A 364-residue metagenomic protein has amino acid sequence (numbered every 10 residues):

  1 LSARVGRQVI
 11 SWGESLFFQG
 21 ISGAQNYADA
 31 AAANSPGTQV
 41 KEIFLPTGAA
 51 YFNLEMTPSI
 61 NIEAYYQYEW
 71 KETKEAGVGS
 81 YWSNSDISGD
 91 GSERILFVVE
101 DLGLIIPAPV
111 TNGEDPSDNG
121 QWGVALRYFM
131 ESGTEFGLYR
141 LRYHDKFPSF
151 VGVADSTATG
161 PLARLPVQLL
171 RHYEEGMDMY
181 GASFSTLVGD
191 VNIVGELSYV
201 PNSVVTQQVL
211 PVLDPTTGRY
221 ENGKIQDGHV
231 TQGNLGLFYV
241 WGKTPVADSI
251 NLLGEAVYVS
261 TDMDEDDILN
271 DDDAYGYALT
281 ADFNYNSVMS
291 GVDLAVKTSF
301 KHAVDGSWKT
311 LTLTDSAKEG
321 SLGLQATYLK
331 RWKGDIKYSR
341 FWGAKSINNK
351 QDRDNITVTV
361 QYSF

Functional and structural regions predicted by a protein language model:
L1-R4, W12-L16, S59-I62, E75 (+5 more regions): Short loop/turn motifs that connect adjacent beta-strands in outer-membrane beta-barrel proteins
L1-S88, D305, D315-A317, S339-G343: Outer membrane beta-barrel
A3-V5, F52, A64, L126 (+8 more regions): Membrane-embedded beta-strand positions of outer-membrane beta-barrel proteins
R7-S11, Y66-E72, R140-K146, V188-D190 (+7 more regions): Transmembrane beta-strands of outer-membrane beta-barrel pores
S15-S22, E75-Y81, P107, S149-D155 (+4 more regions): Outer-membrane beta-barrel translocator domains and adjoining extracellular loop/strand segments of Gram-negative
N34-T38, S80, G103, A108-N112 (+5 more regions): Extracellular loop and loop/strand-boundary signature of outer-membrane beta-barrel proteins
V40-E42, E114-D118, R171-G176, P215 (+4 more regions): Replace "Gram-negative outer membrane beta-barrel proteins" with "bacterial and organellar outer membrane beta-barrel
D352-F364: Outer-membrane beta-barrel "beta-signal"
